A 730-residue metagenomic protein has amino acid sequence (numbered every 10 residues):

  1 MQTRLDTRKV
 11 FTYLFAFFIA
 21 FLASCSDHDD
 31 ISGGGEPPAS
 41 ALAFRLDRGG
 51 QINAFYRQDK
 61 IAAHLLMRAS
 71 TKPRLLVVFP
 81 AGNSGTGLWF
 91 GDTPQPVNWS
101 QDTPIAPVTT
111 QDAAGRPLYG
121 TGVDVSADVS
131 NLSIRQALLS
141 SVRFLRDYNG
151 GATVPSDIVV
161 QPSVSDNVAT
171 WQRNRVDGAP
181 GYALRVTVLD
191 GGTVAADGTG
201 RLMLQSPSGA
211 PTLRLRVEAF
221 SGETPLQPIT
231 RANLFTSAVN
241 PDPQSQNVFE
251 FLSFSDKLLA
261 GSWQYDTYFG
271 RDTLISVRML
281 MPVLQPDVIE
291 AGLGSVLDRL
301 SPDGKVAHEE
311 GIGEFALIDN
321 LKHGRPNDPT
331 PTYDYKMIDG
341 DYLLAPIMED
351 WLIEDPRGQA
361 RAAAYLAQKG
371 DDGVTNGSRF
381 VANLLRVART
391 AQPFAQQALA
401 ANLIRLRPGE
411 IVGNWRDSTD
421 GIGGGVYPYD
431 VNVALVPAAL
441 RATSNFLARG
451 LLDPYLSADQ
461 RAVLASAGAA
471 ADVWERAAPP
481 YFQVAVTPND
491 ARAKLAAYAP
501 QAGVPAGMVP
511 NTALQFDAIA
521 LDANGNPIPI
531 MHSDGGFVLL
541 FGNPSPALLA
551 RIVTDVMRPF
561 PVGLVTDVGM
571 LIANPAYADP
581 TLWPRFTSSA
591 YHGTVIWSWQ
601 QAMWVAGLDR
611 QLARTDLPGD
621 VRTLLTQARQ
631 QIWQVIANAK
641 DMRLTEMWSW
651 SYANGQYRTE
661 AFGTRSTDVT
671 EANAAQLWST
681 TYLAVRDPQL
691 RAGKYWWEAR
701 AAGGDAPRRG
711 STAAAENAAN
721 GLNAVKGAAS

Functional and structural regions predicted by a protein language model:
Q2-V10, L14-F18, L22-S245, L252-K257 (+14 more regions): Terminal accessory carbohydrate-recognition/targeting modules of carbohydrate-active enzymes
R143, A345-L352, L385-A388, P437-S444 (+4 more regions): Alpha-helical repeat scaffolds in large eukaryotic proteins
M203-Q205, W263-Y265, G423-V426, A523-I528 (+1 more regions): Generic recognition of flexible, low-complexity loop/linker segments
V248-L258, M570, P575, D579: Active-site-adjacent "gating/activation" loops or surface patches in catalytic cores
K257-S262, R271-M279, P326-T330, S418-G424 (+1 more regions): Glycine- and acidic
D266-Q397, V433, W597-P618, R622: Aromatic-rich carbohydrate-recognition surfaces in CAZymes
G304, L321-H323, T332-D339, I353 (+2 more regions): Extended ligand-binding clefts on enzyme/binding-domain cores
K322-M348, Y498, G503-L521, G525-R551 (+1 more regions): C-terminal capping/lid segments that line or modulate ligand- or cofactor-binding pockets
